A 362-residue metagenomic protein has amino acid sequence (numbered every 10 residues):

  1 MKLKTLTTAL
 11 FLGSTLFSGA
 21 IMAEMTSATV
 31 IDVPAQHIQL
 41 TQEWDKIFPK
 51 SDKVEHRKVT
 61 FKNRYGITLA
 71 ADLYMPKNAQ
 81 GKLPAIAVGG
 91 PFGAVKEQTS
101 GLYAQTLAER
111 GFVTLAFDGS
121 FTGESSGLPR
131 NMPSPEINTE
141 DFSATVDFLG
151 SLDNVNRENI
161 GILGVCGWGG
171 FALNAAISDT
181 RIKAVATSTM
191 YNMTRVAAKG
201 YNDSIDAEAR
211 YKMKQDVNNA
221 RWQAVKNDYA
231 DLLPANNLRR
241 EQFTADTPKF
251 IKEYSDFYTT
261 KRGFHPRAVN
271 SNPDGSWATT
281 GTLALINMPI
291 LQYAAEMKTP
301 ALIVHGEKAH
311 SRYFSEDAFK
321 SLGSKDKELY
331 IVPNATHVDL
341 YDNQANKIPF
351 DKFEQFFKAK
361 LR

Functional and structural regions predicted by a protein language model:
V33-G81: N-terminal cap/lid segment of alpha/beta-hydrolase-fold proteins
K82-P91: Short beta-strand element of the alpha/beta-hydrolase
G93-Q105, G119: The serine-hydrolase catalytic nucleophile loop
T106-S126: Conserved alpha/beta-hydrolase
M132-D153: Alpha/beta-hydrolase active-site loop
L173-T260: Alpha/beta-hydrolase-fold enzymes
M297, I303-H305: Short beta-strand/loop motif that positions the catalytic acidic residue of the alpha/beta-hydrolase fold
A335-N346: Catalytic histidine-centered segment of alpha/beta-hydrolase-like enzymes
